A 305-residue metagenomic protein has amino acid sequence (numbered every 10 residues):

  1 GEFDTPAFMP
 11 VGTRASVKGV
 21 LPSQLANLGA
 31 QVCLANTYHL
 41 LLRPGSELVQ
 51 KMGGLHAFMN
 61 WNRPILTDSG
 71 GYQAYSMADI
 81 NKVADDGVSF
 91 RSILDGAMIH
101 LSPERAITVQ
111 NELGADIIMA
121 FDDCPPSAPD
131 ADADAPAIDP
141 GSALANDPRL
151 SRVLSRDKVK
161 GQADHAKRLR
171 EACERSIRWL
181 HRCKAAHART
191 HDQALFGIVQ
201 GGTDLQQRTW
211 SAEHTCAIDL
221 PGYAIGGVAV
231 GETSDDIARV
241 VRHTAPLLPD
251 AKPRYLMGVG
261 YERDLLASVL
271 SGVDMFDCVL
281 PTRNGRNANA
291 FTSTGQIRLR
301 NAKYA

Functional and structural regions predicted by a protein language model:
G1, G12, G29, G45 (+12 more regions): Glycine-centered flexibility sites
E2-D134, I138-D139, D147-L150, K158-R189: Non-catalytic, usually N-terminal nucleic-acid engagement modules in DNA/RNA processing proteins
E174-I177, A186, T190-F196, Q200-A305: Glycine-rich phosphate/ribose-binding loops and adjacent secondary-structure elements that form binding surfaces
